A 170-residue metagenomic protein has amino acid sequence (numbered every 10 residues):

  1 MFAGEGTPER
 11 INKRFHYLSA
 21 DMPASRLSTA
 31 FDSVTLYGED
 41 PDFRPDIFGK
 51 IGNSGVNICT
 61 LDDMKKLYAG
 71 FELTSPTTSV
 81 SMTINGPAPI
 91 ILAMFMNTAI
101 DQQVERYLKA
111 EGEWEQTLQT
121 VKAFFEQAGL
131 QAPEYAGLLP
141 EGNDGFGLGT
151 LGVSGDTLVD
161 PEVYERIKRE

Functional and structural regions predicted by a protein language model:
M1-E170: Catalytic alpha/beta active-site cores
